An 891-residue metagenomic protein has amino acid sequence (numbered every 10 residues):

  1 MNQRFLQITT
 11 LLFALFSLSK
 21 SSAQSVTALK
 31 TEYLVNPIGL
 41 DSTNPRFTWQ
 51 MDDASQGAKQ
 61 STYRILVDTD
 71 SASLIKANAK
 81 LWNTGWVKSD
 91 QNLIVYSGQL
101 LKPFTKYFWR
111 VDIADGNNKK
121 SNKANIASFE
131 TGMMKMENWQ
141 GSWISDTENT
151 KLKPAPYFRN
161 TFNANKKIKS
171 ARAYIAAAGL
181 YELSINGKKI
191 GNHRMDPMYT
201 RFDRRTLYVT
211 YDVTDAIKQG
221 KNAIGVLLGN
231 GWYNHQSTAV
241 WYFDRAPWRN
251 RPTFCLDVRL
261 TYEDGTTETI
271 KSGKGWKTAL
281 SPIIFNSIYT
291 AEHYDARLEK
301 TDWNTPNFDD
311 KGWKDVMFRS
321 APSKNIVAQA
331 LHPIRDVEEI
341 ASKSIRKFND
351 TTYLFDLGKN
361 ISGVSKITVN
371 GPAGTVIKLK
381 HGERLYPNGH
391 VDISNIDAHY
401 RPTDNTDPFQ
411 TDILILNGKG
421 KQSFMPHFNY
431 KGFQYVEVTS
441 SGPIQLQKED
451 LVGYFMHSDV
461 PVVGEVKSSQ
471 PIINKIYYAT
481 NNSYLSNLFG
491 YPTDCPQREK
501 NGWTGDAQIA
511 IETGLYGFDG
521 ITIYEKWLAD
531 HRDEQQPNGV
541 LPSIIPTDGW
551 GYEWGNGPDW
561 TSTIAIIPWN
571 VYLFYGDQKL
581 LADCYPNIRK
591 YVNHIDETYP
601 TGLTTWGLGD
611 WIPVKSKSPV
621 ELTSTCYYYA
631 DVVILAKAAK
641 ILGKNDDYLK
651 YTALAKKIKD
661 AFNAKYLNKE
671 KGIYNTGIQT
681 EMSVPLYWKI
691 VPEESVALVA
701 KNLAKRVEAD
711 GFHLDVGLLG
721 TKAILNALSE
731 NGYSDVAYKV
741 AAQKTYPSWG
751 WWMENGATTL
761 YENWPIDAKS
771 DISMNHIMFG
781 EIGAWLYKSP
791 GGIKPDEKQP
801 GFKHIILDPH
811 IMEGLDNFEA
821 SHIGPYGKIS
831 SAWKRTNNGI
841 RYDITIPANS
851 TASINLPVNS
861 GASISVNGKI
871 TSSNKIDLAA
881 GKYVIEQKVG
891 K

Functional and structural regions predicted by a protein language model:
M1-V26: Bacterial Sec-dependent N-terminal signal peptides
S25-R498, G505-D506, T522-E525, P542-G549 (+1 more regions): Extracellular/oxidizing-compartment recognition motifs
N149-K153, I190, M198-F202, D212-T214 (+18 more regions): Alpha-helix capping and helix-loop boundary segments enriched in small/acidic/polar residues
A171-I175, I185, V364-E383, T439 (+5 more regions): Alpha-helical support elements that line or immediately flank enzyme active sites and cofactor-binding pockets
L180, K271-L280, P443-A479, L485 (+7 more regions): Active-site acid/base region of carbohydrate-active enzymes
I224, Y294-A296, E499, G517 (+7 more regions): C-terminal capping/lid segments that line or modulate ligand- or cofactor-binding pockets
A246-D257, T269-N307, V327-E338, D735-K891: Non-catalytic C-terminal accessory modules of carbohydrate-active enzymes
